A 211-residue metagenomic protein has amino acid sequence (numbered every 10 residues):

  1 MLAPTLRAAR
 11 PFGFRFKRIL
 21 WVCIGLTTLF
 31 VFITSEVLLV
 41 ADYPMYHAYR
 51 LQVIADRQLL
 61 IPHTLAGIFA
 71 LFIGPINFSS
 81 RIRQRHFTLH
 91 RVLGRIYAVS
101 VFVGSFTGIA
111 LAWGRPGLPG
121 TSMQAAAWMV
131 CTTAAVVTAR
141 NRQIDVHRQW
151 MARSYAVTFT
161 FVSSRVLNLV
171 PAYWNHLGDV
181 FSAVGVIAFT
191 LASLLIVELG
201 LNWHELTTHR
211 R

Functional and structural regions predicted by a protein language model:
M1-R211: Alpha-helical membrane insertion/targeting regions
